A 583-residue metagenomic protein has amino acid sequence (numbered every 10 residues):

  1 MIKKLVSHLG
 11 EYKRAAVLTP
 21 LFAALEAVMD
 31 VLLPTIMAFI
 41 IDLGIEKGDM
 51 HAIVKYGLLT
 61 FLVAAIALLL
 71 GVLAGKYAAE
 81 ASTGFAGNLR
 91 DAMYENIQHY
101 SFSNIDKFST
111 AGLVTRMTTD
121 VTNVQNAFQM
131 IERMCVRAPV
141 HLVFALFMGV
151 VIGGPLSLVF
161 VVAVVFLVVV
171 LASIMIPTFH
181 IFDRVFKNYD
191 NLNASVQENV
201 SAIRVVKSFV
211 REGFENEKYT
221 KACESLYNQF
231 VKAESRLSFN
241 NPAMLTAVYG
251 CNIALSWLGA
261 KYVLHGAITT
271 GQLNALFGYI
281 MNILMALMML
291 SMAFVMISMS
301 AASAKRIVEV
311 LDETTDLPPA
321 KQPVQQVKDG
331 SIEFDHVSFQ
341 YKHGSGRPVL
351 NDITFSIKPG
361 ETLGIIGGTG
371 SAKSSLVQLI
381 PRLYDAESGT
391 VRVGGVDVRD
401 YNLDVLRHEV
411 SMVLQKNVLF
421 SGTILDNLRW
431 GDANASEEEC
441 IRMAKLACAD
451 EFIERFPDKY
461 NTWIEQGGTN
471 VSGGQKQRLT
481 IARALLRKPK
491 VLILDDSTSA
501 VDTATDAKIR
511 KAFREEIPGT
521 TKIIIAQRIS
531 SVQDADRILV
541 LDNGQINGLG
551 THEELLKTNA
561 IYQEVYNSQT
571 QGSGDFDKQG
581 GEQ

Functional and structural regions predicted by a protein language model:
M1-E11, L113: A short amphipathic helical element positioned immediately N-terminal to and/or at the very start of a transmembrane
G10, A16-L73, Y77, V150-P155 (+2 more regions): Transmembrane helix-loop-helix hairpins at lipid-water interfaces of multipass membrane proteins, especially the type-1
E11-R14, H99-S103, T119-E132, V136-V140 (+5 more regions): An intracellular "coupling" helix at the cytosolic face of ABC transporter transmembrane type-1 domains
L21, L25, M29-L33, L58 (+6 more regions): Hydrophobic alpha-helical transmembrane segments of ABC transporter permease domains
L21-F22, M29-D42, V63-T110, V114 (+12 more regions): Juxtamembrane helix-loop junctions of ABC transporter transmembrane domains
K47-G48, T83, D91-T115, T119-V121 (+5 more regions): Short intracellular "coupling" helices and adjacent cytoplasmic loop segments at the cytosolic face of multi-pass
D49-I53, M148-V165, I176, K232-R306 (+1 more regions): Helix-loop-helix
Q325-Q583: ABC-type nucleotide-binding domain
